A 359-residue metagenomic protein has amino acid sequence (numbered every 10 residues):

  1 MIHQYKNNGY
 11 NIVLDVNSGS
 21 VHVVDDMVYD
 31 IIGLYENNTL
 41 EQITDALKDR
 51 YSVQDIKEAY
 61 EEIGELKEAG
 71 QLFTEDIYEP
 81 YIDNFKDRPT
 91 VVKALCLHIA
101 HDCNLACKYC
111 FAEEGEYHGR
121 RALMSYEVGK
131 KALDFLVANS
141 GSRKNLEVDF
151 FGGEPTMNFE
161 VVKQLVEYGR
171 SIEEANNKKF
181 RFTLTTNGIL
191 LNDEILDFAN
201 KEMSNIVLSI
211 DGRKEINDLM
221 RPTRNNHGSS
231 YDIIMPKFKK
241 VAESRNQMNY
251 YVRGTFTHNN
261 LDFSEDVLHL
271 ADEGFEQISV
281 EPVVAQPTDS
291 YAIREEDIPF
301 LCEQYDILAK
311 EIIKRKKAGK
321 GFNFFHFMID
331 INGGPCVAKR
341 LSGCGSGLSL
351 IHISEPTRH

Functional and structural regions predicted by a protein language model:
M1-Y35: Acidic, low-complexity/disordered tracts enriched in E/D and polar residues
N38-D49: Short acidic, hydrophobic short linear motifs in intrinsically disordered regions
R50-E65, A69-D197, E202: Conserved alpha-helical substructure of the radical SAM core
L95, V148, F182-L184, I206-L208 (+2 more regions): Hydrophobic faces of well-ordered beta-strands that scaffold small-molecule active sites in alpha/beta enzyme cores
K131, F135-N139, Y168-I172, K237-S244 (+2 more regions): A generic secondary-structure signal
K201-I206, G274-E276: Glycine-enriched alpha-helix->loop->beta-strand junction motifs that scaffold or abut catalytic
E215-D232, K239, E243-G345: Radical SAM enzyme [4Fe-4S]-AdoMet core and its adjacent flexible, acidic and glycine-rich loops/tails across
I351-H359: Single conserved hydrophobic/aromatic residue that forms the stacking wall/gate of nucleotide- or nucleobase-binding
